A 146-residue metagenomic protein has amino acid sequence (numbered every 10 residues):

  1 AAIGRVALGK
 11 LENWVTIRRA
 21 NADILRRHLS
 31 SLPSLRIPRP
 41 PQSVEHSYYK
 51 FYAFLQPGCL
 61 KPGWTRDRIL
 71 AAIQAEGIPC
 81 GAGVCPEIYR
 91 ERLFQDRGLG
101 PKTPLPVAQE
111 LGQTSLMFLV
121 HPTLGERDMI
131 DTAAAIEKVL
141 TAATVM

Functional and structural regions predicted by a protein language model:
A1-M146: PLP-dependent aminotransferase class I/II
